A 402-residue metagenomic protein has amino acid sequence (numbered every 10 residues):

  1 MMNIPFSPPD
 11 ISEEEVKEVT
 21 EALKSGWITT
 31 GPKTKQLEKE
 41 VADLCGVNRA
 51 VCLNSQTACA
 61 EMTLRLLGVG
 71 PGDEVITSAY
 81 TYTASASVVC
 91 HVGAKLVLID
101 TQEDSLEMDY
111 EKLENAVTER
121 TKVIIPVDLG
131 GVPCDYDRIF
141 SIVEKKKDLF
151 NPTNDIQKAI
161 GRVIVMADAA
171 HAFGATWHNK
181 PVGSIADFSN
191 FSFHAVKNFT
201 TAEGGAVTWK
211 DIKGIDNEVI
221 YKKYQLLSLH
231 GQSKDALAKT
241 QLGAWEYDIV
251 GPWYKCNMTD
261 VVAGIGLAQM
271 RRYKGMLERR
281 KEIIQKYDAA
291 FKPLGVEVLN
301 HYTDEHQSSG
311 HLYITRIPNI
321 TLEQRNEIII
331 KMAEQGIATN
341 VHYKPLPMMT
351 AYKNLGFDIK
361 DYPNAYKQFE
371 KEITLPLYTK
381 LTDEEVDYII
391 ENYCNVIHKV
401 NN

Functional and structural regions predicted by a protein language model:
M1-W27, P32, D248-V250, P376: N-terminal "arm"/small-domain region of PLP-dependent enzymes with the aminotransferase-like
W27-E74, V88-C90, L98, K147-N151 (+1 more regions): Phosphate-binding glycine-rich loop
K35-K39, V47-N48, V123-V127, V132 (+3 more regions): PLP-dependent aminotransferase class I/II
E61-E119, V123-I125: Conserved PLP-anchoring active-site segment centered on the Schiff-base-forming lysine
S87-V89, P181, V261: Hydrophobic/aromatic ligand-binding patch that stacks against planar heteroaromatic rings of cofactors or nucleotides
K95, I164, A338: Residue-level detector of anion-binding/catalytic polar loops
D104-T201, D211-K213: Active-site phosphate-binding strand-loop segment of PLP-dependent enzymes
N190-F191, F199-T200, G205-T208, G264-I265 (+1 more regions): Short glycine- and hydrophobic/aromatic-rich loop-to-beta-strand nucleating segment in the catalytic cores
